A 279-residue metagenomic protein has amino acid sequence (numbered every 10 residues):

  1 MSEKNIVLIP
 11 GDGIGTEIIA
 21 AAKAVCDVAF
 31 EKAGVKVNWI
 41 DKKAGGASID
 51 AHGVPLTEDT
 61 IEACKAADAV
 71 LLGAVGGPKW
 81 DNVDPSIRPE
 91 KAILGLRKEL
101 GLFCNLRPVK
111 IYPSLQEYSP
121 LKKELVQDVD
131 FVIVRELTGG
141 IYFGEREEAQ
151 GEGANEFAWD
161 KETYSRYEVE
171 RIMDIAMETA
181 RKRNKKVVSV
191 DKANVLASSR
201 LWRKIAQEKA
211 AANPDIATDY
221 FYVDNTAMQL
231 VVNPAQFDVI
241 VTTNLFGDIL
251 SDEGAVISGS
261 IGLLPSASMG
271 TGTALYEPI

Functional and structural regions predicted by a protein language model:
M1, E62-K65, E99, K122-Q127 (+5 more regions): Solvent-exposed alpha-helices and their adjacent loops that cap or buttress functional pockets in soluble metabolic
S2-I6: Extreme N-terminal starter segment of soluble prokaryotic enzymes
V7-A24, V28-F30, G153-D224, Q236: Glycine-rich phosphate/diphosphate-binding loop of Rossmann-like nucleotide-binding domains
D12-G15, D68, V134, A176 (+1 more regions): Buried hydrophobic positions in well-ordered alpha/beta secondary-structure cores of metabolic enzymes
G34-E58, M228-L230: N-terminal beta-loop-helix "entrance" segment that forms/cooperates in small-molecule cofactor or anionic ligand
G45, S114, F221-M228: Short acidic loop-to-helix transition motifs that present clustered carboxylates
G46-I49, L230-I279: Glycine-rich phosphate/nucleotide-binding loop
D50-W159, L245-G247: N-terminal glycine-rich phosphate/adenylate-binding segment common to multiple enzyme folds
